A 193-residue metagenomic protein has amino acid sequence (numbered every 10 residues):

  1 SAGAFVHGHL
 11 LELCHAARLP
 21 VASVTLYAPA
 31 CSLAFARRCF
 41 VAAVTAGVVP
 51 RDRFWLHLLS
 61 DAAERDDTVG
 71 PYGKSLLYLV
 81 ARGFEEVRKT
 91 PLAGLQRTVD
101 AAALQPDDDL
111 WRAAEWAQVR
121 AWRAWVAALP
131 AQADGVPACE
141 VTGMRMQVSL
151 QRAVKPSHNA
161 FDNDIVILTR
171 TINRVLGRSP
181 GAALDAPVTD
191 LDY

Functional and structural regions predicted by a protein language model:
S1, A28: Catalytic nucleophile serine of serine hydrolases, specifically the conserved "nucleophile elbow" pentapeptide
G3-H7: Gly/Ala-rich beta-loop-alpha elbow adjacent to hydrolase catalytic centers
G8-E12: Short, hydrophobic alpha-helix immediately C-terminal to the catalytic nucleophile
L13-S23, A30-Y193: Lipolytic serine-hydrolase domain surface
